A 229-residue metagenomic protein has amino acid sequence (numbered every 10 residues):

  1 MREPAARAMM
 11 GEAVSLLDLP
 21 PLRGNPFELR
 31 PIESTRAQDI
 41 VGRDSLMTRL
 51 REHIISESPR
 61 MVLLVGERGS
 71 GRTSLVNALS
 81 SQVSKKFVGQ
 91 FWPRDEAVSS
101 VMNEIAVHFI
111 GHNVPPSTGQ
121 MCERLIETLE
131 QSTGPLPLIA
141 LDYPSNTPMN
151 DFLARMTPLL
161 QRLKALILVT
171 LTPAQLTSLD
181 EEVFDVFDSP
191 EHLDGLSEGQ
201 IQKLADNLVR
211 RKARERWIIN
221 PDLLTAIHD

Functional and structural regions predicted by a protein language model:
M1-P59, M149: A short, basic N-terminal segment
S58-A78: Walker A/P-loop nucleotide-binding motif
G66, A140-E182: Sensor-1/coupling segment of RecA-like P-loop NTPase cores
V88, W92, E96-P116: Conserved NTP-binding/hydrolysis module of P-loop NTPases
P115-T118, R124-F152: Conserved P-loop NTPase "ATPase switch" module shared by AAA+ and STAND
M121-R124, R216-H228: Short conserved motifs of the RecA-like P-loop NTPase core
D180-G195: A short helix-turn-beta junction within AAA+ P-loop NTPase domains corresponding to the substrate/partner-engaging
L193-L223: Conserved small helical "lid"/interfacial subdomain of P-loop NTPases
